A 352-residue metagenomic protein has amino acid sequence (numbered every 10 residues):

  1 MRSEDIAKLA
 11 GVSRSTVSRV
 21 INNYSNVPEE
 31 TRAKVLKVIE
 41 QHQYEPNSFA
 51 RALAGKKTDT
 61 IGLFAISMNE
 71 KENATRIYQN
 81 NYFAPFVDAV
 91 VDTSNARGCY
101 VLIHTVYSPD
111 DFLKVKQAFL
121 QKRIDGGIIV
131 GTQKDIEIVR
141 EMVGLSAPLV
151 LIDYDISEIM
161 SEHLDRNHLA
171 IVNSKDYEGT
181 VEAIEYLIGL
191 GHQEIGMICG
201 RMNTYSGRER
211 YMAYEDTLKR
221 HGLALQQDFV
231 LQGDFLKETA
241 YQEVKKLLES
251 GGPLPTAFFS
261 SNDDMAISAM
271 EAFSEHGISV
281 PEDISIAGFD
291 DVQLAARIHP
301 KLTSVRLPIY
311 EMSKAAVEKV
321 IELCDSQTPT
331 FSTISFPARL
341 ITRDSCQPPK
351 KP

Functional and structural regions predicted by a protein language model:
M1-T60, K351-P352: N-terminal helix-turn-helix DNA-binding module of bacterial transcription factors
E45-V115, R123-D125: Amphipathic helical "hinge" segments at domain boundaries
M68-P85, I103-D110, I171-E182, I198-K245 (+5 more regions): Hinge/beta->alpha junction and helix N-cap segments in small-molecule ligand-binding domains
I124-V130, G196-I198, V230, G252-N262 (+1 more regions): Periplasmic-binding protein-like
V130-G179, D264, D290-L302: Flexible loop/hinge segments that line or gate small-molecule binding clefts
Y241-P352: Flexible loop/turn connectors
